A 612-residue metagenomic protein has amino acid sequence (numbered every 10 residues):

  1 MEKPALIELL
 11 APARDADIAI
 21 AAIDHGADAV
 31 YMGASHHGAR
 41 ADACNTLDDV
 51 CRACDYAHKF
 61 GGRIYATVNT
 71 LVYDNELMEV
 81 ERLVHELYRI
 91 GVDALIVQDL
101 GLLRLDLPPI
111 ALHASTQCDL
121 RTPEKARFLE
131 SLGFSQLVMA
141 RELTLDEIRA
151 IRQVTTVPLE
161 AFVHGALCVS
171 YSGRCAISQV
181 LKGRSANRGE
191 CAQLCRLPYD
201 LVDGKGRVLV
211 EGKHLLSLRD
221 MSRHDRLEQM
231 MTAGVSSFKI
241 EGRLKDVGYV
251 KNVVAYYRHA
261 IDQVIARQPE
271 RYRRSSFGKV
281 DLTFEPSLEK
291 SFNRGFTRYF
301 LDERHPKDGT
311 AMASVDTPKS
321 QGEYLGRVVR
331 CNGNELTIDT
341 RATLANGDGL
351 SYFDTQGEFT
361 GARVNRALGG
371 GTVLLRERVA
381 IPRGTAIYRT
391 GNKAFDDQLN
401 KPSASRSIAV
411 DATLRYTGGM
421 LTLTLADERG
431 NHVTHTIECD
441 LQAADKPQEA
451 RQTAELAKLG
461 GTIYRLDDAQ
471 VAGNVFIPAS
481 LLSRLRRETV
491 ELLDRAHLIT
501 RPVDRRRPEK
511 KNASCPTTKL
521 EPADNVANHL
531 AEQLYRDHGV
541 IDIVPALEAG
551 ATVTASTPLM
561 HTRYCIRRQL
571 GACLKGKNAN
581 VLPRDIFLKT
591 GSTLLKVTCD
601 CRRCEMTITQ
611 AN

Functional and structural regions predicted by a protein language model:
M1-H25, A29-A39, A53-C54, F60-Y88 (+3 more regions): Surface-exposed amphipathic alpha-helical tracts and adjacent flexible/coil segments at the periphery of soluble enzymes
D42-C51: Aromatic- and glycine-enriched glycan-recognition loops and surfaces that form the carbohydrate-binding subsites
D93: Short, conserved active-site loop motifs that form the nucleotide-linked donor/cofactor pocket
G101-P108: Short active-site loop/helix that positions an aromatic residue
R121-K125: Short, glycine/polar-rich helix-capping loops at beta-to-alpha or helix-loop-helix junctions that flank or form
